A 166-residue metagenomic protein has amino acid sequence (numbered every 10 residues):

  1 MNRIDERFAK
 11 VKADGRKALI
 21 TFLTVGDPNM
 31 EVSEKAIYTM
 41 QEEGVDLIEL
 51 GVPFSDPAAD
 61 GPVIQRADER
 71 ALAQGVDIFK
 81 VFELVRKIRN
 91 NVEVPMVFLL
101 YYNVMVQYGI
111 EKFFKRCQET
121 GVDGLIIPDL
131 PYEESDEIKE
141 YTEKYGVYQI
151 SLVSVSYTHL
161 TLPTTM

Functional and structural regions predicted by a protein language model:
M1-I20: N-terminal amphipathic alpha-helix/helix-capping segment at the start of soluble metabolic enzymes
N2, A59-G61, V76-E83, Y108 (+1 more regions): Active-site-adjacent beta->alpha loops and helix N-cap segments on the catalytic face of soluble alpha/beta enzymes
T21, G51, C117: Conserved, mostly hydrophobic/aromatic
E49-V76: Glycine-rich, proline-tolerant flexible connector loops at the mouths of alpha/beta enzymes
D68-I126: Active-site beta->alpha loop and helix N-cap motifs at the rims of alpha/beta catalytic domains
D123-E134, Y148-Y157: Catalytic beta/alpha-barrel core
H159-M166: Single conserved hydrophobic/aromatic residue that forms the stacking wall/gate of nucleotide- or nucleobase-binding
